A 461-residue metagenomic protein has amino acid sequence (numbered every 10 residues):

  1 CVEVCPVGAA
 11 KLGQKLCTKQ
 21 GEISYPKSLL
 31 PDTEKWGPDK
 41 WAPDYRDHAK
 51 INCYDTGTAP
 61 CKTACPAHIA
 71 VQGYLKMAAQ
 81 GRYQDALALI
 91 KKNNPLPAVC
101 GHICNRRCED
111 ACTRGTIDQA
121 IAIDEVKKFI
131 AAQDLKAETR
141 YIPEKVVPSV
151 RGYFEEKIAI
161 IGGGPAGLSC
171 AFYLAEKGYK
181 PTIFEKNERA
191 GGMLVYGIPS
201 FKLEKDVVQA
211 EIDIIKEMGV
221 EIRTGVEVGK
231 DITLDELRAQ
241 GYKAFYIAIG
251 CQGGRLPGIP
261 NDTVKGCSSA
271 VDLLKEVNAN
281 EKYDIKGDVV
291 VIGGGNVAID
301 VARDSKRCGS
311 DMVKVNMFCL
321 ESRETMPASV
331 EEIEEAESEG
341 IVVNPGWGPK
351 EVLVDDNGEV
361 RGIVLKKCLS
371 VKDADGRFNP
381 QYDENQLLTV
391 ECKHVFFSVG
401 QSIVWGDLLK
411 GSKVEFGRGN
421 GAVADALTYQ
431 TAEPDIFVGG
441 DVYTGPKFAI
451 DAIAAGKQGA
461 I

Functional and structural regions predicted by a protein language model:
C1-F154, K205, I247-V264, V354-V360 (+7 more regions): Ferredoxin-type iron-sulfur electron-transfer modules and their immediate structural context
L29-P31, P199-L203, T263-K265, E332-E335 (+2 more regions): Short, hinge-like loop/turn segments at secondary-structure boundaries
L30-N52, T139-K145, A270-D288, I292 (+1 more regions): Surface-exposed acidic, glycine/proline-enriched linker/cap segments that occur as 15-30-residue helix-coil
H68-A79, L87-N93, T116, A120-D124 (+6 more regions): Beta1-alpha1 glycine-rich phosphate/pyrophosphate-binding loop at the start of Rossmann-like nucleotide-binding domains
A78, D85, G152-I161, Q209-I259 (+4 more regions): Feature captures the FAD/FMN-dependent oxidoreductase FAD-binding
I161-F184, R223-R238, G253-L256, V271-V330 (+6 more regions): Rossmann-like dinucleotide/flavin-binding elements
G219, Y242, V264, K286-G287 (+2 more regions): Short, well-ordered alpha-helix to beta-strand connector turns
G419-V423: ADP-ribose/adenylate-binding Rossmann-like module
